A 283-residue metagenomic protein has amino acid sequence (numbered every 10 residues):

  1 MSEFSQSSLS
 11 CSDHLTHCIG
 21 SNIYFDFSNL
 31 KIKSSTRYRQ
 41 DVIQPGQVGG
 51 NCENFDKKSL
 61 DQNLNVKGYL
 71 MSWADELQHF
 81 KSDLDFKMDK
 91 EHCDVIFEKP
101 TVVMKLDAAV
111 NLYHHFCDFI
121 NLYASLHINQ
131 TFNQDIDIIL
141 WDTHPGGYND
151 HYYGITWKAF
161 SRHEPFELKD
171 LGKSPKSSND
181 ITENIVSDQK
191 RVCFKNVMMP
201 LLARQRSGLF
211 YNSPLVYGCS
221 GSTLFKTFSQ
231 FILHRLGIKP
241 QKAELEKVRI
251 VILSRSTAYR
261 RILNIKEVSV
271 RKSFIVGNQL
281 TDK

Functional and structural regions predicted by a protein language model:
M1-K283: The feature primarily captures lumenal catalytic ectodomains of type II secretory-pathway glycosyltransferases
